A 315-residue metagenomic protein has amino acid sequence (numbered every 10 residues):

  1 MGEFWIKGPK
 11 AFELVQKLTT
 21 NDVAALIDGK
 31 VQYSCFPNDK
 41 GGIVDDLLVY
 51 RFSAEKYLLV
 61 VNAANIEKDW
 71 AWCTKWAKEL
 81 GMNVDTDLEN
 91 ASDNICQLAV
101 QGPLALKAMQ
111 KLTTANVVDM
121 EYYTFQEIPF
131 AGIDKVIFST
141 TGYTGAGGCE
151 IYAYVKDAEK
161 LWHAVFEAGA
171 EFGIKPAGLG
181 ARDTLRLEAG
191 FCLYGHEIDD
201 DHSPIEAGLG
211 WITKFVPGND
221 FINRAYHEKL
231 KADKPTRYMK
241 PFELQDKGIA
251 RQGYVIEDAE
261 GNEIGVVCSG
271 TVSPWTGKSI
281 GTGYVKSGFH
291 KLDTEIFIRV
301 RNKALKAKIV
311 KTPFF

Functional and structural regions predicted by a protein language model:
M1-E3, F12, D46, K56: A common structural microfeature
M1-G2, G29-K40, L88-L98: Short, glycine/charge-rich beta-strand/loop segments that flank catalytic centers and engage negatively charged groups
M1-K7, G142-G147: Conserved phosphate/anionic-ligand binding catalytic regions in large, soluble enzymes, centered on
E3, A25-D28, P176-L179: Short, surface-exposed helix-loop/turn micro-motifs enriched in polar/charged residues
P9-I43, A105-K135: Internal amphipathic helical hairpin motif
N21-E55, V60-W76: Well-ordered mid-protein domain cores that form the structural environment of catalytic cofactors
F52-F315: Conserved, structured C-terminal
